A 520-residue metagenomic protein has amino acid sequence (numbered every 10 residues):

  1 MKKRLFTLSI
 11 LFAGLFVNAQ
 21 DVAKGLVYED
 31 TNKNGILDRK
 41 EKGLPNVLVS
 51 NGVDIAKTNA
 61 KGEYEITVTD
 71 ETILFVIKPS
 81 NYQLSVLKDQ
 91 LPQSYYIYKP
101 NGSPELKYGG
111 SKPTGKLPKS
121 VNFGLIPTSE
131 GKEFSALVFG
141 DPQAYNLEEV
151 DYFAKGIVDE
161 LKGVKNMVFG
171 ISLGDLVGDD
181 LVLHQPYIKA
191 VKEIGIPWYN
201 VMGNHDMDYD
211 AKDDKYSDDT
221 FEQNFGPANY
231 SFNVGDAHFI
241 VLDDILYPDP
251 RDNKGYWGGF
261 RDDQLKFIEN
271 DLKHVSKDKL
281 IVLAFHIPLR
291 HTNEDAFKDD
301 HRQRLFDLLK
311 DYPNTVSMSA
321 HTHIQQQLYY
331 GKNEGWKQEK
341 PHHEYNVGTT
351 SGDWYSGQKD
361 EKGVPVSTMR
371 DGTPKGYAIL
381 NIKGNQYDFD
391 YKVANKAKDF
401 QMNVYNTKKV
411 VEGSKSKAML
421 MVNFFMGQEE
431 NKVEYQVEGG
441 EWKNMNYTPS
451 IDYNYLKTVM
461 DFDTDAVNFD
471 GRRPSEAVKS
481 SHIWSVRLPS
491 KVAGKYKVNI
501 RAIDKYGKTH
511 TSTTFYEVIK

Functional and structural regions predicted by a protein language model:
A23-E29, G62, F123: A short, amphipathic beta-strand motif
T31, K99-H184, K520: N-terminal active-site segment of His-dependent metallophosphoesterases
L37, V53-E63, T67: Short, acidic Ser/Thr/Gly-rich low-complexity loop/linker segments typical of extracellular and cell-surface proteins
G43-A56: Short amphipathic beta-strand segments in non-cytosolic proteins
N51, I73-Y108: A short, solvent-exposed loop/turn motif at the edges and junctions of modular extracellular/periplasmic domains
Q93-G102, K107-P113, L181-V275, A296-M318 (+2 more regions): Extended active-site neighborhood of metal-dependent phosphoesterases/phosphodiesterases
I196, D452-R487: Aromatic sugar-binding surface patches on proteins that engage polysaccharides or sugar-phosphate polymers
K340-M426, I483-S490, K497-S512, E517-I519: Binuclear metal-dependent phosphoesterase catalytic core
